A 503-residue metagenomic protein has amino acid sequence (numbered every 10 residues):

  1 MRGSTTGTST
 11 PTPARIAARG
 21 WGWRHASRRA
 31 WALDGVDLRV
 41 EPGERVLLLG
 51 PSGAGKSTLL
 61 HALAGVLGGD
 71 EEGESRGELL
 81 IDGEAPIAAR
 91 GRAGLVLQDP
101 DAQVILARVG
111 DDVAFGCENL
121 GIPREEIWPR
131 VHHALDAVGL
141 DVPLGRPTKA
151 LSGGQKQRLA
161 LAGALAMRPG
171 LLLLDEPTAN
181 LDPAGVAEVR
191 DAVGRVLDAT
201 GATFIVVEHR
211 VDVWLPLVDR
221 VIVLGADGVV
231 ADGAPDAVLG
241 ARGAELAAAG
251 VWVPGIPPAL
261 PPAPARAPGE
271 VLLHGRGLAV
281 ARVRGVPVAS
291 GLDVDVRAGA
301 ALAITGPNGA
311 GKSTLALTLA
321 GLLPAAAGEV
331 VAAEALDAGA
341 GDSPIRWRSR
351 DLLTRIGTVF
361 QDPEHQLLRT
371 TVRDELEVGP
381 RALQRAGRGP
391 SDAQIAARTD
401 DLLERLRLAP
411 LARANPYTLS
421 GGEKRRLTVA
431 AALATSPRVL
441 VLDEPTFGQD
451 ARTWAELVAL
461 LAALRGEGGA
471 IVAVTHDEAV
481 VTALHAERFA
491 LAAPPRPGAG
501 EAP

Functional and structural regions predicted by a protein language model:
A64, A320: Helix-to-loop junction immediately C-terminal to a conserved catalytic motif
E78-A89, E329-D351: ABC ATPase NBD Q-loop/coupling interface
E126-P143, P390-L411: Conserved ABC ATPase "signature" region
P147-L151, Q155, N415-L419, E423: Conserved ABC ATPase signature
L161, V429: Hydrophobic anchor residue at the start of the ABC signature
A164-L165, A432-L433: ABC ATPase C-loop
L172-E176, L440-E444: Catalytic Walker B motif of ABC-type/P-loop ATPase nucleotide-binding domains
G228-V251, T482, L491-P503: Conserved beta-strand-loop-alpha-helix hinge in the C-terminal portion of ABC ATPase nucleotide-binding domains
